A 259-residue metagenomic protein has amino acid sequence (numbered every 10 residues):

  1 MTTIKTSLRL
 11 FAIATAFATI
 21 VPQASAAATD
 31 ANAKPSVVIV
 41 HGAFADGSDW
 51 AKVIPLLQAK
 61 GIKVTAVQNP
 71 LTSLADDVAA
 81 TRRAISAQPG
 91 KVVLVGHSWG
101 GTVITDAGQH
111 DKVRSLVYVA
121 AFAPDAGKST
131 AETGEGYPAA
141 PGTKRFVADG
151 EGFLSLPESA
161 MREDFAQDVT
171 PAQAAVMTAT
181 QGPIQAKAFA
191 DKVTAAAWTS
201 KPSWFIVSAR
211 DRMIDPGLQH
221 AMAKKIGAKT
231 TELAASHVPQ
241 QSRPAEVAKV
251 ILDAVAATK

Functional and structural regions predicted by a protein language model:
A33-L74: Conserved HGGG/HGGXW glycine-rich cap/lid loop of the alpha/beta-hydrolase fold
G42-A45, S98-W99, F122: Active-site glycine-rich loops that stabilize anionic/oxyanionic intermediates across multiple enzyme folds
A59, K63-V93, A107-H110, A131-E135: Active-site loop/oxyanion-hole signature of alpha/beta-hydrolase fold enzymes
V95-G100, I104: Gly/Ala-rich beta-loop-alpha elbow adjacent to hydrolase catalytic centers
K112-V113, V117-E158, R162, Q185-F189: Flexible "cap/lid" loop of the alpha/beta hydrolase fold
V176-A197, A209-R210: Active-site nucleophile elbow and catalytic-triad environment of alpha/beta-hydrolase enzymes
F205-V207: Short beta-strand/loop motif that positions the catalytic acidic residue of the alpha/beta-hydrolase fold
A209-A235, Q241, E246, A254: Conserved loop-alpha-helix segment in the C-terminal half of the alpha/beta-hydrolase fold that carries the catalytic
